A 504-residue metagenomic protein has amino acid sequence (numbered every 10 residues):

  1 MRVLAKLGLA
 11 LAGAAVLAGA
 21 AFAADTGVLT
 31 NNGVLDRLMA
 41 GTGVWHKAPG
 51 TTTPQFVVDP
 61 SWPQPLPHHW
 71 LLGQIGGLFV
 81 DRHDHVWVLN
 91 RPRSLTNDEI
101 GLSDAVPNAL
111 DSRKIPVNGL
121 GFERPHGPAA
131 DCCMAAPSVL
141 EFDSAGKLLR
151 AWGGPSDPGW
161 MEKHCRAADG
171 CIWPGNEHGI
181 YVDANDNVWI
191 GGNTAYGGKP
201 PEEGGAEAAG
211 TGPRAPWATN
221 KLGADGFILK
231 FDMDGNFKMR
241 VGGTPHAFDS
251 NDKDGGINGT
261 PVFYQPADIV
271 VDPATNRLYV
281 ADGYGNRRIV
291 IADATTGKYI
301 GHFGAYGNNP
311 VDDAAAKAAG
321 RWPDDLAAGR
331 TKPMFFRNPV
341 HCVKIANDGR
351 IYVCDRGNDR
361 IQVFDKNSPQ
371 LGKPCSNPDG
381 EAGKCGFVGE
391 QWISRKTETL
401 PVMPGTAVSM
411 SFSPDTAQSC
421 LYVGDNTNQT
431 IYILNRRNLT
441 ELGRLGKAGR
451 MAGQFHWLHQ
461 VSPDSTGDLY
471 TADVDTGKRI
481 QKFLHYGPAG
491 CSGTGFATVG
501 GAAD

Functional and structural regions predicted by a protein language model:
M1-K6: Positively charged n-region of N-terminal signal peptides that target proteins for export
G8-G19: Bacterial N-terminal signal peptides
A24-D504: Eukaryotic scaffold repeat domains enriched in small/polar residues
